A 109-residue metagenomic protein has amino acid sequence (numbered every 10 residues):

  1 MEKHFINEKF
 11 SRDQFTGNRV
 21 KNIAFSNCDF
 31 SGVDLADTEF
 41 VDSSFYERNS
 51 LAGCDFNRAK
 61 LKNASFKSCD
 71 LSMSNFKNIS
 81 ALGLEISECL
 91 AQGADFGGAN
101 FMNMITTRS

Functional and structural regions predicted by a protein language model:
M1-S109: Tandem repeat scaffolds
